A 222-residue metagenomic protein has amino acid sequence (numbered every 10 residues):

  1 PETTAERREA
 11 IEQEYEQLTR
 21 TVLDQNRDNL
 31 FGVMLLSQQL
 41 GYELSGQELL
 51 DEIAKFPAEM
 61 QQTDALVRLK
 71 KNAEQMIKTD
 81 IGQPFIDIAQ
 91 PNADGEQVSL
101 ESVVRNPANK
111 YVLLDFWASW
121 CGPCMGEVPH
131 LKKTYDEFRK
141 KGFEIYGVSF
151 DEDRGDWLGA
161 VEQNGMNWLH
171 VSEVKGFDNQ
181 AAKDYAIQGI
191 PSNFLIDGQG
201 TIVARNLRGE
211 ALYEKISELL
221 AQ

Functional and structural regions predicted by a protein language model:
P1-V103, A108-N109: Oxidative protein folding and maturation machinery
L50-I53, K132, R154, L158 (+3 more regions): Extracytoplasmic/secreted envelope proteins and their assembly/folding machinery, especially bacterial periplasmic
A108-V112, P191: Alpha/beta-hydrolase fold active-site loops
L113-W117, G147: Structural cue for short, hydrophobic secondary-structure segments
F116-K133: Conserved redox-active cysteine motifs that mediate thiol-disulfide chemistry, especially di-cysteine Cys-X(1-2)-Cys
D136-N179, K183, I187-I190: Conserved segment of the thioredoxin-like fold in thiol-based oxidoreductases
M166, E173-A221: Thiol/disulfide oxidoreductase modules built on the thioredoxin-like
